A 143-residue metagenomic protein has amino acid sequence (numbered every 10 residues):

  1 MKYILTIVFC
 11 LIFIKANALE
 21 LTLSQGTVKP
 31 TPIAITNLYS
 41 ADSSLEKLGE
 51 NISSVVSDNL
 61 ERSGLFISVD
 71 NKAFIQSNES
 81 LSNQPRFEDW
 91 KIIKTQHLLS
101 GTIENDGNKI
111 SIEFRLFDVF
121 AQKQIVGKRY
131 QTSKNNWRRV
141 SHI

Functional and structural regions predicted by a protein language model:
Y3-I14: Sec-dependent N-terminal signal peptides
I12, A34, L99: Conserved Rossmann-like nucleotide-binding pocket used by diverse enzymes that bind dinucleotide cofactors
E20-L23, L81-H142: Amphipathic beta-strand/beta-sheet edge segments enriched in Tyr/Trp
S24-R86: Short beta-strand->alpha-helix linker/helix-N-cap micro-motif that forms a surface specificity/interaction loop
P30, H142-I143: Short, solvent-exposed linear motifs at loop/edge-of-secondary-structure regions
